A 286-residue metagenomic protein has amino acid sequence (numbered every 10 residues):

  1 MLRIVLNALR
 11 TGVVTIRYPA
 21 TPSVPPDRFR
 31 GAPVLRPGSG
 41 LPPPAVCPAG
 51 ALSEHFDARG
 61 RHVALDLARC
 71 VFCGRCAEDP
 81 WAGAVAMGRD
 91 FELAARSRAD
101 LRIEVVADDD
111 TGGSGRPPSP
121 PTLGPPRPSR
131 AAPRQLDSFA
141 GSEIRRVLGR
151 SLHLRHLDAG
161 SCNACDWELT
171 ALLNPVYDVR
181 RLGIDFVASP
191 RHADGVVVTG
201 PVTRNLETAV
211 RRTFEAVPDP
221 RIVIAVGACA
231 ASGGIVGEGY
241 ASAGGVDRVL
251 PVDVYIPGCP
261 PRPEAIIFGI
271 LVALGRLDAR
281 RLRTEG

Functional and structural regions predicted by a protein language model:
M1-F56, E78, G83-S138, S142 (+1 more regions): Non-ligating segments of multi-cofactor redox enzymes
V34, G40-S53, A68-A82, R155-T170 (+2 more regions): Local cysteine-cluster metal-coordination motifs and their immediate loop/turn environment, predominantly Fe-S cluster
H55-H62, G83, A216-V226, I235 (+4 more regions): Ferredoxin-type iron-sulfur electron-transfer modules in oxidoreductases and energy-metabolism complexes
G60-L67, W81-F91, V210-F214, A241: "Short basic amphipathic alpha-helical interaction patches in structured regions
R61-L67, M87-A99, V179-G183, G275: Short cysteine/histidine-rich metal-coordination sites, predominantly Zn2+-binding motifs
R98-R102, V106, R134-H192: N-terminal beta1-alpha1-beta2 submodule of the flavodoxin-like/Rossmannoid cofactor-binding fold
N163, W167-L169, V176, R181-A265: Cofactor-cradling patches in redox/metallo enzymes
P260-D278: Two-component system phosphotransfer/interaction surface
